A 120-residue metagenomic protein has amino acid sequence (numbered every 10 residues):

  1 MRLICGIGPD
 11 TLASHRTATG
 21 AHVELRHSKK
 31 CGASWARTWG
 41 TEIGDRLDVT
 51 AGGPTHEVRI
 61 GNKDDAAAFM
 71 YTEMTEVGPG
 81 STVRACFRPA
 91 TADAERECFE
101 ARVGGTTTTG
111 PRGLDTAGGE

Functional and structural regions predicted by a protein language model:
M1-K29, T108, T116: Transition segment at domain starts
A33, G44-R46, T82: Exposed beta-strand and adjacent loop surfaces of beta-rich binding modules that mediate intermolecular recognition
W35-G40: Short edge beta-strand/loop segments characteristic of extracellular beta-sandwich folds
E42-H56: Short, surface-exposed beta-strand/strand-loop-strand elements in extracellular ectodomains
P54-A66: Solvent-exposed serine/threonine-rich low-complexity stretches and specific carbohydrate-binding patches
A66-G78: Exposed aromatic-hydrophobic patches
Y71-E73, T91-E120: Edge beta-strands of extracellular beta-sandwich domains
G80-A90, E97: Short, aromatic- and glycine-rich surface loops/edge beta-strands on solvent-exposed regions
